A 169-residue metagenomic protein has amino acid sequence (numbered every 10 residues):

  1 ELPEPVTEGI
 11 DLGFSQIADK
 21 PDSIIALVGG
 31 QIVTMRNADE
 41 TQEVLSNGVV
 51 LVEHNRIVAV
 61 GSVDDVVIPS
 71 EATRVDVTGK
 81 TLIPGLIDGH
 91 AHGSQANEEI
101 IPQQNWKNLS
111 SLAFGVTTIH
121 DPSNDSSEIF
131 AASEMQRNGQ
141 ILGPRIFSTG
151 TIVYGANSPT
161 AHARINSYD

Functional and structural regions predicted by a protein language model:
E1, E8-Q16, Q140-D169: Metal-coordinating catalytic core of metallo-dependent amide/deamination hydrolases
E1-G29, V67: Extracellular/periplasmic ectodomains of large secreted or surface enzymes and adhesion receptors
D22, L27, L45-N47, P69 (+4 more regions): Extracytoplasmic
A26, A72-D76, S148: Conserved beta-strand scaffold positions in the cores of enzyme catalytic domains, especially in NTP/NDP-utilizing
I32, A38-I83: Histidine-rich, glycine-flanked metal-binding segment
D39, V63-D64, D88, I100 (+1 more regions): A generic structural motif
G61, V67, Q136-P144: Short helix-capping segments at alpha-helix termini
T81-Q140, A156-N166: Metal-associated gating/positioning segment near the N- to mid-region
